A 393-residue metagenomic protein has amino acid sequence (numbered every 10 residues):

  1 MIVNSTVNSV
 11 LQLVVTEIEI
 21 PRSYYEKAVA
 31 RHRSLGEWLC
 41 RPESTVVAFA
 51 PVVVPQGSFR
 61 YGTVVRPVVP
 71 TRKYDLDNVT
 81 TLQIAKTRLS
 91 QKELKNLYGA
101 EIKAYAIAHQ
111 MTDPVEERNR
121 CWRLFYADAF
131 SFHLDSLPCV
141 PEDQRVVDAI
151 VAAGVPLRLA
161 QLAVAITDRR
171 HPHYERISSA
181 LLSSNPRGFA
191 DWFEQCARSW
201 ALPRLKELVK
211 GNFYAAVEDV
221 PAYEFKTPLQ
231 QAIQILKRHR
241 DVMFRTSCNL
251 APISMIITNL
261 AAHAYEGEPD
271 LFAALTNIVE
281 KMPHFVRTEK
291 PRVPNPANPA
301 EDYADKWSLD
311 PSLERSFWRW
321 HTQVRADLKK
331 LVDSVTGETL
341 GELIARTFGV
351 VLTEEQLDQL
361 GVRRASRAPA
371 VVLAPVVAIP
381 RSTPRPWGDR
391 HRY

Functional and structural regions predicted by a protein language model:
M1-K73, I84-N96, C121, A370-A378 (+1 more regions): N-terminal regions immediately upstream of nucleotidyltransferase
M1-L13, R22, V286-Y393: Terminal (often C-terminal) interaction modules
L11-Q12, R72-L82, V209-V217, M255-T258: Glycine-rich, often proline-containing surface loops adjacent to acidic residues and nearby aromatics that form
L39-T45, Y61, K92-S184: Conserved catalytic core of two-metal-ion nucleotidyltransferases
R66-K73, A127, S247-L250: Short glycine/proline-enriched loop/turn "hinge" motifs that connect secondary-structure elements and lie
K73-D77, N119-C121, S131-D135, I233 (+1 more regions): Extracellular structured ligand-interaction cores
H171-Q230: Long, charge-rich alpha-helical interaction segments
W200, G211-K330: Conserved nucleotidyltransferase catalytic core and NTase-mimicking acidic/glycine-rich helix/loop elements in nucleic
